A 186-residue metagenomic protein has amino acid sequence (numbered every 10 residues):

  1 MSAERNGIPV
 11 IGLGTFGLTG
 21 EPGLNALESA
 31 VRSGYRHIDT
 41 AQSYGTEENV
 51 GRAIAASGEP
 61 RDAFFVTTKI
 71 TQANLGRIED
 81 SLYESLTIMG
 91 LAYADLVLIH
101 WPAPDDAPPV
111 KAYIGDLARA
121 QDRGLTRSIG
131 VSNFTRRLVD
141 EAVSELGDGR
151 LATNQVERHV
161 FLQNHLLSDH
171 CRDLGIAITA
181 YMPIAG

Functional and structural regions predicted by a protein language model:
M1-F64, A92, A112-D116, I184-A185: N-terminal binding-site loop/beta-alpha segment at the start of enzyme catalytic domains that lines or forms
P9-P22, T67-R77, P102-P108: Active-site mouth loops of central-metabolism enzymes
L13, A30, I38, V50 (+9 more regions): Conserved, mostly hydrophobic/aromatic
L18-V31, N74-G90, V110-A112, R137-S144 (+1 more regions): Short, acidic/polar
S29, S33, N49-G58, E84 (+4 more regions): Alpha-helical structural signal in soluble globular domains
Y35, L91-A94, T126, L151: A structural motif
R61-N74, D95-P102, Q155-R158: A short, structured active-site edge motif that brings together acidic residues
P102-G186: Beta/alpha (TIM)-barrel catalytic core signal, keyed to glycine-rich beta->alpha loops juxtaposed to Asp/Glu that bind
